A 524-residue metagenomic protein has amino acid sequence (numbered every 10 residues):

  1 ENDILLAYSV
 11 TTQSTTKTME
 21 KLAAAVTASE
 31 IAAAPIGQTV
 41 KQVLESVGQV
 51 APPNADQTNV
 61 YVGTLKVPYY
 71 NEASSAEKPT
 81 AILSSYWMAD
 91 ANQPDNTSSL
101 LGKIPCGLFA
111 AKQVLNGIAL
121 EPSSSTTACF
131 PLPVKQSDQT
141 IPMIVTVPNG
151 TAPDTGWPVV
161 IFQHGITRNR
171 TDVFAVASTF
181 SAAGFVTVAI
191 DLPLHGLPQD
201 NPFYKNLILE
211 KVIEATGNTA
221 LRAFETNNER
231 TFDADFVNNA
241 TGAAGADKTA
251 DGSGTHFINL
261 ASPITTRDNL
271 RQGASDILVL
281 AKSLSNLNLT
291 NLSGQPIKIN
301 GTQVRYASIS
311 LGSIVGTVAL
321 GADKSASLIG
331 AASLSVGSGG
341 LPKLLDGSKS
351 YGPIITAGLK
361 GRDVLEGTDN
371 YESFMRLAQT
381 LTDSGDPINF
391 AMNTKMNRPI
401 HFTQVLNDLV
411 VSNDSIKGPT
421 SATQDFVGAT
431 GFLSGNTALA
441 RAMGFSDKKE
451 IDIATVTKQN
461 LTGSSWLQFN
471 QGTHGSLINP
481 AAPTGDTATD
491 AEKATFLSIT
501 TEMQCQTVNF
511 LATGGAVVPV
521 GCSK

Functional and structural regions predicted by a protein language model:
E1, K21-A24, A73-K78, D154-W157 (+6 more regions): Short, solvent-exposed loop/turn and secondary-structure capping segments
E1-P148, T155, V186: Short conserved active-site loop signatures built around small residues
D3-L5, N300-T302, N393-H401: Short, proline-enriched alpha-helix->beta-strand connector loops that line the catalytic pocket of alpha/beta-hydrolase
N71, I166-T171, L194-Q199, L287 (+5 more regions): Flexible loop/turn segments at secondary-structure boundaries
G102-L132, S137-T140, A152-A281: Cap/lid segment of the alpha/beta-hydrolase catalytic domain
P153, P263, D276-T302: Conserved acidic catalytic loop of the alpha/beta-hydrolase fold
T290-D346: Primarily recognizes the serine-hydrolase "nucleophile elbow" in alpha/beta-hydrolase and SGNH/GDSL folds
G330, G337-A494, S498: The feature captures the conserved acid-bearing segment of alpha/beta-hydrolase catalytic domains
